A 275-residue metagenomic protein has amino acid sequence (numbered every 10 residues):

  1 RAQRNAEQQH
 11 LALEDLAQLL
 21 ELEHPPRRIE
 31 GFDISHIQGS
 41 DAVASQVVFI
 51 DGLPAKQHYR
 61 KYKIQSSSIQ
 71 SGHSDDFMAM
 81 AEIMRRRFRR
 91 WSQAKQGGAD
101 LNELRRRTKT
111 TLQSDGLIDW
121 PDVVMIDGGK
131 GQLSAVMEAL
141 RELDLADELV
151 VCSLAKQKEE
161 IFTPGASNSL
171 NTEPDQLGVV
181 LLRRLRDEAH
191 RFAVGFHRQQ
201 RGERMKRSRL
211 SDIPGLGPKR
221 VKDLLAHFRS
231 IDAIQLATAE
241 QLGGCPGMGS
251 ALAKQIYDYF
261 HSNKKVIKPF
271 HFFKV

Functional and structural regions predicted by a protein language model:
R1-V275: Acidic, glycine-enriched active-site microenvironments
